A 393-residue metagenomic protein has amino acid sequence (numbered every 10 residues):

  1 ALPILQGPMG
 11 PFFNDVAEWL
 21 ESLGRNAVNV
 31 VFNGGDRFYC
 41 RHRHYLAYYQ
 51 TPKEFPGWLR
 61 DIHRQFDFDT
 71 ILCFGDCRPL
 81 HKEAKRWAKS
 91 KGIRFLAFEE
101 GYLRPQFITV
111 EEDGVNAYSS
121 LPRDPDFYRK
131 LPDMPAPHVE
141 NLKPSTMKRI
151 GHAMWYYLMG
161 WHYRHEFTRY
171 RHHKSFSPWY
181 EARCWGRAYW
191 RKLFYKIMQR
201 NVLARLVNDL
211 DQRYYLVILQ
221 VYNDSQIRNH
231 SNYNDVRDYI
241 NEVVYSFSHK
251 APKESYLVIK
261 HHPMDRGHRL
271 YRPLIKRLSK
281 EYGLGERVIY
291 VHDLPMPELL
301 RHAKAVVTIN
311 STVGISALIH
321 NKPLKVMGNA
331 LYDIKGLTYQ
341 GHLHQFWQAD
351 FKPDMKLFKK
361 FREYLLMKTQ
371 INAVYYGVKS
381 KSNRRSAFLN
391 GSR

Functional and structural regions predicted by a protein language model:
P11-D15, F32-Y128: Active-site and donor-binding regions of nucleotide-sugar-utilizing enzymes
V16, L23, R169-P273: Conserved catalytic-core segment of nucleotide-activated headgroup transferases in glycan assembly
Q50-F66, P263, H268-V313, I319: Donor nucleotide-activated moiety binding/catalytic core segment of transferases that use nucleotide-activated donors
T70-K82, E99, H292-T338: A donor-sugar binding/catalytic signature common to diverse glycosyltransferases and related nucleotide-sugar
S90-F95, S255, N321-K322: A short helix->loop->beta-strand "cap" motif at the edges of active sites that frequently abuts
F95-K192: Active-site-proximal region of nucleotide-activated glycan assembly enzymes, centered on histidine/acidic-rich loops
L121-E166, L337-R393: Leloir-type glycosyltransferase catalytic cores
